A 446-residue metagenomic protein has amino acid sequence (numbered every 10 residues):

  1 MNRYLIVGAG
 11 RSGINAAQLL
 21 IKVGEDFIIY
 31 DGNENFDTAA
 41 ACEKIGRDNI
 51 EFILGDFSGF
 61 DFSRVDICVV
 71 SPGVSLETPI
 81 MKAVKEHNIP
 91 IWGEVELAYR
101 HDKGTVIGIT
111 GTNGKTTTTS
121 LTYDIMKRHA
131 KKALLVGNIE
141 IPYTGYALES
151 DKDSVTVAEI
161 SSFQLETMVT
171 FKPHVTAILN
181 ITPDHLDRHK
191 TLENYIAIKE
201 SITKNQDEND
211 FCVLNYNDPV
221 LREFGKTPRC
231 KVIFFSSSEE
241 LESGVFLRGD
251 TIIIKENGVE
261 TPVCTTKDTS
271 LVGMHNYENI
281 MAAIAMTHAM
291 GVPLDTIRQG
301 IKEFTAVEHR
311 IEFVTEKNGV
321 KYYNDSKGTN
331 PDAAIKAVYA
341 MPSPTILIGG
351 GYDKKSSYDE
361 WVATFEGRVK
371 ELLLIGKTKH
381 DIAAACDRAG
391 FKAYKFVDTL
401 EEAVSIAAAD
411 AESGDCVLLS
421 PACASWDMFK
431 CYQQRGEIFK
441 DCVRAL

Functional and structural regions predicted by a protein language model:
R3, G13-V23, K132, T266-R368: Nucleotide phosphate-binding/pyrophosphate-handling subdomain across enzymes that bind or process nucleotide phosphates
R3, L19-K22, E43, G59-S63 (+5 more regions): Phosphate-binding loop of NTP-binding sites
A9-G10: Glycine-rich Rossmann-fold phosphate-binding loop(s) that bind the pyrophosphate of adenine dinucleotide cofactors
L20, C68, I109, N138 (+11 more regions): Residue-level signal for inorganic ion chemistry
E25-C42: NAD(P)-binding Rossmann-fold cofactor-contacting core
E43, D359-D415: C-terminal helical cap/extension that packs against the catalytic core of soluble nucleotide-cofactor enzymes
D48-F60: Glycine-rich, highly charged phosphate/nucleotide-binding loops
G55-D56, W92-E96, R229-L247, R298-K302 (+2 more regions): Beta-strand->loop->alpha-helix junctions that form or flank phosphate-binding loops in nucleotide-handling enzymes
